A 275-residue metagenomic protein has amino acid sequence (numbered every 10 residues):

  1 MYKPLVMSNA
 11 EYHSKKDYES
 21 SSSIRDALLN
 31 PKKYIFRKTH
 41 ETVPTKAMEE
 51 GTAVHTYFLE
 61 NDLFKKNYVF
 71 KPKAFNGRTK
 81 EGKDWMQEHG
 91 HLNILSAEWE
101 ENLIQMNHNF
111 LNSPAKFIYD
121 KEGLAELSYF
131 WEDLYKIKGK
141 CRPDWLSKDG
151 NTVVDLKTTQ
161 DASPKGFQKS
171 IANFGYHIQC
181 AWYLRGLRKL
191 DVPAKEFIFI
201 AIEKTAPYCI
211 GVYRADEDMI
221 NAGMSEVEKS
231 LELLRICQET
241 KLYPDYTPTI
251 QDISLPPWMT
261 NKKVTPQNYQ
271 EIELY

Functional and structural regions predicted by a protein language model:
M1-K140, T247-D252, E271-I272: Metal-dependent nuclease catalytic cores that hydrolyze phosphodiester bonds in DNA/RNA, characterized by
Y12, A53-V54, I171-A172, I220 (+1 more regions): Generic hydrophobic, helix-prone segments enriched in Leu/Val/Ile
H55, W145, V227: A residue-level signal for conserved active-site and pocket-lining positions in enzyme catalytic cores
F58-L63, T158-D161, R188, R235 (+1 more regions): Hydrophobic/aromatic-lined pockets within catalytic cores
Q87, Q105, Q160, Q168 (+4 more regions): Residue-identity detector for glutamine
D120-G123, L127-M224: Mg2+/Mn2+-dependent nuclease catalytic core
W182-Y275: Metal-dependent nuclease catalytic regions and adjoining charged, substrate-binding loops involved in nucleic-acid end
